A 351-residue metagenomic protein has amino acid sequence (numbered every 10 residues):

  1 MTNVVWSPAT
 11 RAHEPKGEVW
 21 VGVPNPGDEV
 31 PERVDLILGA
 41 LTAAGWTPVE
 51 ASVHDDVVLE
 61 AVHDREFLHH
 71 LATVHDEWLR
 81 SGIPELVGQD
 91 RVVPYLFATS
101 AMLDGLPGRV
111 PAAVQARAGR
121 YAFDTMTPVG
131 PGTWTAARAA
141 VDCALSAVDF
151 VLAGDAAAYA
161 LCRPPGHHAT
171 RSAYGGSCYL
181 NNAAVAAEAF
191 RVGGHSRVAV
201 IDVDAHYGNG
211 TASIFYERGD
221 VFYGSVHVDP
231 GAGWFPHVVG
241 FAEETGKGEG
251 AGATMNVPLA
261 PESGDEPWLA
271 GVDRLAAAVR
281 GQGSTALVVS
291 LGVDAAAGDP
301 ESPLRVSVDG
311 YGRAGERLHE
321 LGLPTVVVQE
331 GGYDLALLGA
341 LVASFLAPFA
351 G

Functional and structural regions predicted by a protein language model:
M1-I201, H206-G351: HDAC/HDAC-like amidohydrolase catalytic core signature
